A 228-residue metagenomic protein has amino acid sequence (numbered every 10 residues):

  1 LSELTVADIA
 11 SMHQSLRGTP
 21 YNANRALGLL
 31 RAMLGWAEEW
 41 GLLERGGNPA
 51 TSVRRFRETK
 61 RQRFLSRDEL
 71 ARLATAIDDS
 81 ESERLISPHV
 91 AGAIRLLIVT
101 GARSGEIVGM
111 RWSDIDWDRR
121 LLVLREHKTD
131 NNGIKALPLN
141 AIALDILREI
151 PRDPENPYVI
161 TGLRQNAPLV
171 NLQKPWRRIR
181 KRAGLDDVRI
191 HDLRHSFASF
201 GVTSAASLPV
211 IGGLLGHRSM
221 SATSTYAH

Functional and structural regions predicted by a protein language model:
S2-A10, P20-A37, T51-V53, L139 (+1 more regions): Non-catalytic DNA-binding core/recognition domains of DNA-processing enzymes
L16, M33-E38, L147-I150, G201 (+1 more regions): Hydrophobic recognition helices of helix-based DNA-binding modules
P20-L29, E39-M110, D118, T129-G133 (+2 more regions): Basic, Lys/Arg- and aromatic-enriched nucleic-acid-binding interface segment
Y21-N22, E39, G92-R95, V99-E106 (+3 more regions): C-terminal catalytic core of tyrosine-transesterase DNA break-rejoin enzymes
R57, F64-R67, V123-N132, L144 (+1 more regions): Catalytic-site neighborhood detector that most strongly recognizes the C-terminal catalytic loop/helix of tyrosine
D68-A71, H89-V90, R119, K128 (+1 more regions): Active-site/catalytic core of tyrosine-dependent DNA strand-transfer enzymes
